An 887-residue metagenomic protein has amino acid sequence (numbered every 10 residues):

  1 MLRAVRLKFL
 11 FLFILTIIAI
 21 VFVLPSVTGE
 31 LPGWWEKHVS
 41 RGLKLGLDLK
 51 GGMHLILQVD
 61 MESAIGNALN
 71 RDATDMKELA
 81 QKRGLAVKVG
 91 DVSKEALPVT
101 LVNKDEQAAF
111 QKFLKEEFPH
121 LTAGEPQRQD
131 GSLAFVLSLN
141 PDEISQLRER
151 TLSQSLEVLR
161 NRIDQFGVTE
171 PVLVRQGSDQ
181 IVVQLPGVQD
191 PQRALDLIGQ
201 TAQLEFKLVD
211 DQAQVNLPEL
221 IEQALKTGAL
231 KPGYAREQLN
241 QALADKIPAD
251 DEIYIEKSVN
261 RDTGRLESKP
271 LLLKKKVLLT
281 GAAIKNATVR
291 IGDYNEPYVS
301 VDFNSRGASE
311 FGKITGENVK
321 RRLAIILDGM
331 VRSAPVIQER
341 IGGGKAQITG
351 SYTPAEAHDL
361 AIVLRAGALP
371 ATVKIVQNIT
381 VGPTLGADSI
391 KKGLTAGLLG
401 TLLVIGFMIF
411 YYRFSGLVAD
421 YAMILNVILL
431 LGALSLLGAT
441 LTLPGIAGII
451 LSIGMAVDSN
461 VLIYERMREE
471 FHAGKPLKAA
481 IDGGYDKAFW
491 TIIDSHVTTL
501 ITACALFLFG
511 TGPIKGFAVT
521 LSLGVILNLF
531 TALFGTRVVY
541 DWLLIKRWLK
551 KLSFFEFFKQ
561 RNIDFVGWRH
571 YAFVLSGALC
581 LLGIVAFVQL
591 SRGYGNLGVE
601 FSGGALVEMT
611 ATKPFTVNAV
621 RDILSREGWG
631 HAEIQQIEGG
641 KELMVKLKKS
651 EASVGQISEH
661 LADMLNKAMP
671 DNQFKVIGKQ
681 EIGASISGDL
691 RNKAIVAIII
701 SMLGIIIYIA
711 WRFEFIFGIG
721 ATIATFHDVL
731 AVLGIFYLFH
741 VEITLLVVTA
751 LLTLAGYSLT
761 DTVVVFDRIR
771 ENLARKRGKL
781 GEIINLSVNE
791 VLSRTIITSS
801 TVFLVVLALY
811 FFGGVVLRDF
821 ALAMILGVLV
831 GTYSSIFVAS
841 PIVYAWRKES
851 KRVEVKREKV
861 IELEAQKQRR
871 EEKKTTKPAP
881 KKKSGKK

Functional and structural regions predicted by a protein language model:
M1-M53, D130, V566-L590: Hydrophobic alpha-helical transmembrane signal-anchor segments
L2-R6, S300, R306-A324, A387-P444 (+3 more regions): Interfacial segments of transmembrane alpha-helices in multi-pass membrane proteins
F11-A19, L417-G438, I449-A456, P513 (+4 more regions): Small-residue-enriched core segments of transmembrane alpha-helices in multipass membrane transport and channel
M61-V336, G688: Non-transmembrane, solvent-exposed regions of membrane trafficking/translocation machinery
L152-S153, V158-Q165, T169-E170, D251-V381 (+3 more regions): Extracytoplasmic
T384-V404, M455, K475-T511, D564 (+8 more regions): Pore- and gate-forming transmembrane helices of large, multi-pass membrane proteins
L425, G432-A433, E469-L579, F812-K887: Hydrophobic alpha-helical transmembrane segments of membrane transport and translocation systems, primarily multi-pass
G454-V497, D541-L549, V741-T798, V838 (+2 more regions): Cytosolic juxtamembrane regions of multi-pass inner-membrane proteins
